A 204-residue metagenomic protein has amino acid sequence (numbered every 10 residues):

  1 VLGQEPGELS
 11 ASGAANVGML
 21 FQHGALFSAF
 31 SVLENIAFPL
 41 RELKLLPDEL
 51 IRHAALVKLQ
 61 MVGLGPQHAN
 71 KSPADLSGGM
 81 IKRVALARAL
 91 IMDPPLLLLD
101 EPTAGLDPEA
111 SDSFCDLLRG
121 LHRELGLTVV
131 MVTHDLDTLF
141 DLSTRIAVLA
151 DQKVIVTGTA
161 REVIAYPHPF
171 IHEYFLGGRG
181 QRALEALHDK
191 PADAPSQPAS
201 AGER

Functional and structural regions predicted by a protein language model:
E49-Q67: Conserved ABC ATPase "signature" region
S72-L76, M80: Conserved ABC ATPase signature
D93: Conserved catalytic motifs of ABC-family nucleotide-binding domains
L97-D100: Catalytic Walker B motif of ABC-type/P-loop ATPase nucleotide-binding domains
T133-H134: H-loop/switch region of ABC-family ATPase nucleotide-binding domains
L139-D141: A short, surface-exposed alpha-helical micro-motif characterized by mixed small hydrophobic and charged/polar residues
